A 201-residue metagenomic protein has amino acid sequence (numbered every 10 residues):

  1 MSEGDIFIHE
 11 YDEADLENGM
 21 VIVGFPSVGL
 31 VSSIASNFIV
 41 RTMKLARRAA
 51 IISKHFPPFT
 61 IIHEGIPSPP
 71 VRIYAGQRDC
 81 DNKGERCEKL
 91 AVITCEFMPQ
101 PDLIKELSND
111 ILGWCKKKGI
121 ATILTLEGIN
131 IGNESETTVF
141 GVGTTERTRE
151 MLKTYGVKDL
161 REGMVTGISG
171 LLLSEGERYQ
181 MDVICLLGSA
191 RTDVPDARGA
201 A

Functional and structural regions predicted by a protein language model:
S2-C95: N-terminal short beta-loop-beta anion/metal-coordinating cradle
F25-V31, M98-P101, G128-N133, T192-V194: Gly/Ser/Thr-rich loops at beta-strand to alpha-helix junctions that form or flank small-molecule/cofactor-binding
S33, I104-S108, A197-A200: Conserved strand-to-helix beginnings and helix N-cap segments that scaffold or border functional pockets
N37-R41, S108-I111, A201: Short, solvent-exposed amphipathic alpha-helical segments in soluble enzyme and RNA/protein-processing domains
A49, A91-I93, T122-L124, F140 (+1 more regions): Hydrophobic/aromatic beta-strand patches that form the interior of the parallel beta-sheet core in alpha/beta enzyme
E88, P99-R147: Internal, conserved structured core segments that host functional sites
I131-A201: Catalytic cores of processing enzymes, dominated by hydrolases/peptidases, characterized by acidic/His-rich
